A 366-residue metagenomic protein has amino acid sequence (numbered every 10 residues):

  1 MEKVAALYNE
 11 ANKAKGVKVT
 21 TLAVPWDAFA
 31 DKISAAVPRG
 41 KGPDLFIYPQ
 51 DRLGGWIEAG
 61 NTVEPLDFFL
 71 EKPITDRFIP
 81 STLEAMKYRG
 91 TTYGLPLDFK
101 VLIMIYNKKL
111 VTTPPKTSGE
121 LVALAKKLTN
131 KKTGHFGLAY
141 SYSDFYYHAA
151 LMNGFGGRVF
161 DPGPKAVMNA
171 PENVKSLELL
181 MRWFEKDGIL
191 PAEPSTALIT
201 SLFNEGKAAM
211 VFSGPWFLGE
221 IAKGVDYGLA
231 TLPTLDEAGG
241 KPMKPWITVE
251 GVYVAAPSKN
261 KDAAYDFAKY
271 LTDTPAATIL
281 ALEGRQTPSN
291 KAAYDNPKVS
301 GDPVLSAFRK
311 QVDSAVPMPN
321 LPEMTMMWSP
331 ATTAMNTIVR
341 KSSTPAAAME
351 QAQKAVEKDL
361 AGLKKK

Functional and structural regions predicted by a protein language model:
M1-G60, K72-T75, A192, D236-G240 (+6 more regions): Conserved N-terminal structural module of periplasmic/extracytoplasmic solute-binding proteins
E10, A14-K18, E178, R182-P191 (+2 more regions): Extracytoplasmic/periplasmic substrate-recognition and gating elements
A30-K41, E58-G60, L110, K126-K127 (+3 more regions): Short helices/loops that flank or line small-molecule/ion binding pockets
A35-A36, P43-D44, P73-K108, F136-G137 (+2 more regions): A structural signal for short loop-to-beta-strand junctions that line the ligand-binding cleft of periplasmic/secreted
D44-I47, A209-G214, G228: Paired acidic/hydrophobic, glycine-rich loop segments that form the ligand-binding mouth/hinge of periplasmic-binding
Q50-I103, T113-L124, A150, D226-T231 (+2 more regions): Hinge/lid segment of periplasmic solute-binding proteins
L124-A125, K165-A192: Glycine-centered hinge/linker elements that transmit conformational signals in sensory and ligand-binding systems
A230, L282-T333, T337: Long, aromatic- and glycine/proline-rich binding clefts that accommodate carbohydrate-like moieties
